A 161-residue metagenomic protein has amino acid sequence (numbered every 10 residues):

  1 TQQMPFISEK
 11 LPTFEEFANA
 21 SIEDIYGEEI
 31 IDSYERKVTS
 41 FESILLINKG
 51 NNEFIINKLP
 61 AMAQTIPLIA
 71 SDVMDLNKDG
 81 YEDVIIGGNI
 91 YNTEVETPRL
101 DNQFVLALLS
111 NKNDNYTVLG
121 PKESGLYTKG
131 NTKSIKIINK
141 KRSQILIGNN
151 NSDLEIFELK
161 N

Functional and structural regions predicted by a protein language model:
T1-N161: Beta-propeller-forming repeat regions
